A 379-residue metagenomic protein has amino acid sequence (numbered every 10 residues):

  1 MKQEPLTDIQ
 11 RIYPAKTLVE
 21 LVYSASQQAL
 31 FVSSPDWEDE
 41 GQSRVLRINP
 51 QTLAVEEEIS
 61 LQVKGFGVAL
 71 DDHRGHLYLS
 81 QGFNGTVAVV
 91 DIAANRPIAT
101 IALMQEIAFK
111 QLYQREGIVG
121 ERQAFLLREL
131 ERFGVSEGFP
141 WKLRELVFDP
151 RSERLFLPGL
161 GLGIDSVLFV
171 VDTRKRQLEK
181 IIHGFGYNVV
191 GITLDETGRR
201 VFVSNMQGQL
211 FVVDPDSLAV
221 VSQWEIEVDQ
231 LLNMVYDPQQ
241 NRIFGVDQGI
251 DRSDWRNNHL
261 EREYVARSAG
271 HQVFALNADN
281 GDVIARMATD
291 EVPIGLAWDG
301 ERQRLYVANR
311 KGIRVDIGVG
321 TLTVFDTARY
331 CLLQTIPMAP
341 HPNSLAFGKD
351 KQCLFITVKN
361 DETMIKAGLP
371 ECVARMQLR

Functional and structural regions predicted by a protein language model:
M1-R379: Predominantly soluble domains enriched in secretory-pathway, periplasmic, or organellar proteins
